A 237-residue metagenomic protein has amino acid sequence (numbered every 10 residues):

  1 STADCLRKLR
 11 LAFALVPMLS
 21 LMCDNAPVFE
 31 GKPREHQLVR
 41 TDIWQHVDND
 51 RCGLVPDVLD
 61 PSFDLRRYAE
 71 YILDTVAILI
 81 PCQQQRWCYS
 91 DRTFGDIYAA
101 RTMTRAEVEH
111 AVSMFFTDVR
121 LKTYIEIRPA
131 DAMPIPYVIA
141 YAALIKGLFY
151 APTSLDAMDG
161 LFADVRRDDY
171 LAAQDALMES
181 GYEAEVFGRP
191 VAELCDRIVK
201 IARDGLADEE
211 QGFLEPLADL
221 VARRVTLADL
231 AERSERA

Functional and structural regions predicted by a protein language model:
S1-R120: Loop-rich catalytic cores of soluble enzymes, especially ATP-dependent carboxylate-amine ligases and other
F29-D42, Y68, F162-D168, E215-V225: A glycine-rich phosphate-binding loop feature that marks nucleotide/adenosyl-phosphate handling sites
V39-R51, A172-S180, V225-R236: Short, charged low-complexity intrinsically disordered segments located at boundaries of structured domains
H110, E126-R128: Beta-strand-rich recognition/accessory modules
K122-Y124: Active-site lining segments that contact anionic ligands and/or coordinate catalytic metals
R128-L214: Substrate-recognition/cap regions that form aromatic- and gly/pro-loop-enriched pockets for small-molecule ligands
A202-A237: C-terminal amphipathic alpha-helical interaction region
